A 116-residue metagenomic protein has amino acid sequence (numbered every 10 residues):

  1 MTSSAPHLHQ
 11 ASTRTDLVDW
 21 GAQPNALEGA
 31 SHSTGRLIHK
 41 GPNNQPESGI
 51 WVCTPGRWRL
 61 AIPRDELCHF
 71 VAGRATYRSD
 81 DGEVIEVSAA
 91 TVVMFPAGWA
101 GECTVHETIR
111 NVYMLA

Functional and structural regions predicted by a protein language model:
M1-Q45: A short, N-terminal "cap"/entry segment at the start of jelly-roll beta-barrel domains of the cupin/DSBH fold
N44-I62, P96-A97: Conserved short histidine dyad/triad with adjacent acidic residue
S48-I50, L67, V92: Conserved hydrophobic/aromatic beta-strand scaffold that supports enzyme active sites
C53, I62-Y77: Short, conserved beta-strand element in jelly-roll/cupin
L60, Y77, N111-Y113: Short hydrophobic/aromatic-rich beta-strand segments that constitute the beta-sheet cores of beta-sandwich/beta-barrel
D81-A97: Short acidic-glycine-tyrosine-enriched beta hairpin
V92-M94, E107-A116: A short hydrophobic beta-strand segment most commonly corresponding to one strand of the jelly-roll/cupin
W99-E102: Short, charged beta-turn/beta-strand-edge "cap" motif at the junction between a beta-strand and an adjacent loop
